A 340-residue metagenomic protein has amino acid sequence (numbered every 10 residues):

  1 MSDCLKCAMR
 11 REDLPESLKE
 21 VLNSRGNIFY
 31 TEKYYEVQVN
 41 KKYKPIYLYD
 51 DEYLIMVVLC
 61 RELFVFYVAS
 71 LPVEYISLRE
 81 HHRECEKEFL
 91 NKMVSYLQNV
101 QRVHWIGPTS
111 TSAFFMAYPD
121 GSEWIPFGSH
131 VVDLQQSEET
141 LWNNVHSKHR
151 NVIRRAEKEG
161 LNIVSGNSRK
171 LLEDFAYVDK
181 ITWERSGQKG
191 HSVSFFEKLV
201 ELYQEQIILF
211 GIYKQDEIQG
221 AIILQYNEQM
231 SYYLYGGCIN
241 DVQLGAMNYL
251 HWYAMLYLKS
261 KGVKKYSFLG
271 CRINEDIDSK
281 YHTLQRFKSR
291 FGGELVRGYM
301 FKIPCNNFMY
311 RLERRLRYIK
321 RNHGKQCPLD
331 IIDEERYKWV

Functional and structural regions predicted by a protein language model:
S2-F64, S110-F127, V132-Q243: A conserved beta-strand-loop-helix scaffold within acyl/acetyltransferase catalytic domains
S2-R11, P45, Y118-T140, K265-V340: Active-site/acyl-donor-binding loops of N-acyltransferases
K42-K44, N99-V103, S260-K264: Short, high-confidence coil segments that cap the C-terminus of an alpha-helix and link into the following beta-strand
V58-I76: A short glycine/small-residue-enriched secondary-structure motif
P72-E84, Q135-S137, G236-L244, R272: A short, internal acetyl-CoA/4′-phosphopantetheine-binding micro-motif in the GNAT/acyltransferase core
C85-G128: Non-catalytic accessory segments adjacent to catalytic cores
E88-S95, Q206-Y310: Aromatic (often tryptophan-rich) hydrophobic motifs at membrane interfaces
